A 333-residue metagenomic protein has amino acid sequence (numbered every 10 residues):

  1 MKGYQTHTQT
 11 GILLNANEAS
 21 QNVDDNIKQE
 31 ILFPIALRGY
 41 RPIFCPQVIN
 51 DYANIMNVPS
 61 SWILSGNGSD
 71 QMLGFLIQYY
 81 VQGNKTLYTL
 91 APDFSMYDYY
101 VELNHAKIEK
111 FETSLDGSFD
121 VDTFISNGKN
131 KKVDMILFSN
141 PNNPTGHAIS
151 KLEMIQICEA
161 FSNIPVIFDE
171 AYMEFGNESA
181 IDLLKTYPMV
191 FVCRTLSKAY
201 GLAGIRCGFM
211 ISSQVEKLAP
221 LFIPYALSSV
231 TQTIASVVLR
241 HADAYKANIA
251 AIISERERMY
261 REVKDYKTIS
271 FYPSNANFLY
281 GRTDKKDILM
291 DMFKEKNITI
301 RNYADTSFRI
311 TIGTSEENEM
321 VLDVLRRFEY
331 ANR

Functional and structural regions predicted by a protein language model:
M1-Y40, D51-N54, K132: N-terminal "arm"/small-domain region of PLP-dependent enzymes with the aminotransferase-like
V23-D24, F44, M189-D265, S270-F271: PLP-dependent aminotransferase class I/II
C45-T86: Phosphate-binding glycine-rich loop
Y79-F138: PLP-dependent aminotransferase-like
L115-E174: Active-site phosphate-binding strand-loop segment of PLP-dependent enzymes
L152, M292-E295, R301, T306-R333: PLP-dependent enzyme catalytic core of the Aspartate aminotransferase-like
I253, V263-K296, I312: Conserved PLP-binding catalytic core of the aspartate aminotransferase-like
